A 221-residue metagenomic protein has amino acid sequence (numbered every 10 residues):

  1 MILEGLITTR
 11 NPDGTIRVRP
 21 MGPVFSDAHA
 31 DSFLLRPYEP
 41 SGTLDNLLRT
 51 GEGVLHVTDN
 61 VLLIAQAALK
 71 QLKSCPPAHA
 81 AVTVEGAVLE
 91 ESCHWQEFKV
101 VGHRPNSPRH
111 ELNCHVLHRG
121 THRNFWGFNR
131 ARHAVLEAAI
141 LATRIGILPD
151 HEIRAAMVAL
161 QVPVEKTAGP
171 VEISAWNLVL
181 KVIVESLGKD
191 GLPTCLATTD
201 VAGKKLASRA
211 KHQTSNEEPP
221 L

Functional and structural regions predicted by a protein language model:
M1-W95, K99-A210, L221: Basic, polyanion-binding surface patches
K211-S215: Short polybasic linear motifs
